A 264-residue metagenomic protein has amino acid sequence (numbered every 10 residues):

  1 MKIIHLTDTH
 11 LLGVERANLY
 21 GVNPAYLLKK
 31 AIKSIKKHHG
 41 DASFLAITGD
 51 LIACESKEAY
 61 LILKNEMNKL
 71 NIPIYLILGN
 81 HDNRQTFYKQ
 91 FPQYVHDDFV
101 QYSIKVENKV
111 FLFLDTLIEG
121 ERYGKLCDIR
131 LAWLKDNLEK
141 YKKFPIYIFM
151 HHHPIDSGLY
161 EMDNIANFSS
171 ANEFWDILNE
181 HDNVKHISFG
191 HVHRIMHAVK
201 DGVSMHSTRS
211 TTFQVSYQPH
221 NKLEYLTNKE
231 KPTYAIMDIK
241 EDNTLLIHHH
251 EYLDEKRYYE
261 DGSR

Functional and structural regions predicted by a protein language model:
M1-I62, K143, S157: N-terminal active-site segment of His-dependent metallophosphoesterases
K2-G13, N108-I118, Y147-M150, V203-R209 (+1 more regions): Active-site-proximal beta-strand elements of phosphoester/diester hydrolases
L11-E15, A53-E58, N80-F87, E119-R122 (+3 more regions): Active-site environment of divalent metal-dependent phosphoester hydrolases
A17-V22, G120, Y160-A166, N221-L223: Short glycine-enriched, charge-decorated loop/helix-capping segments at active-site entrances that position
K30-F44, G124-H206, I236, N243-L246 (+2 more regions): His/acidic metal-ligating clusters that form di-metal
K57-K140, N167-N183, H220-D238: Extended active-site neighborhood of metal-dependent phosphoesterases/phosphodiesterases
S204-R264: Metal-dependent phosphoesterase/phosphodiesterase active-site architecture
